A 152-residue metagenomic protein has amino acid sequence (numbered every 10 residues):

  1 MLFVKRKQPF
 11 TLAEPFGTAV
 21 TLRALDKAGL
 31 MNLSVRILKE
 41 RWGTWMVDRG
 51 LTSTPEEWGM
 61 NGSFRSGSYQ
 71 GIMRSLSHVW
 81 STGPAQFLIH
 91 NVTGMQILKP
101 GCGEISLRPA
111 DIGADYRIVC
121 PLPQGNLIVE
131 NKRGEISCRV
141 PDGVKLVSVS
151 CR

Functional and structural regions predicted by a protein language model:
M1-T18, S66-W80: Solvent-exposed loop and edge beta-strand segments that line ligand/cofactor-binding and catalytic clefts
E14-K27, S81-H90: Well-ordered alpha-helical segments within folded domains of soluble proteins
N32-R152: Non-catalytic C-terminal accessory modules of carbohydrate-active enzymes
